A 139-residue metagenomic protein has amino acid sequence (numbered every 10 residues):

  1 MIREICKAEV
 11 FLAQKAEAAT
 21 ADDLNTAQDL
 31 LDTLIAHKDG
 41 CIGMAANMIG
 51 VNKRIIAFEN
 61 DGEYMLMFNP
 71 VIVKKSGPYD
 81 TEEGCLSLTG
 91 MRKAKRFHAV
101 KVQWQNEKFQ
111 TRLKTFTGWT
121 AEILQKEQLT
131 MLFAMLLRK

Functional and structural regions predicted by a protein language model:
M1-K139: Positively charged
